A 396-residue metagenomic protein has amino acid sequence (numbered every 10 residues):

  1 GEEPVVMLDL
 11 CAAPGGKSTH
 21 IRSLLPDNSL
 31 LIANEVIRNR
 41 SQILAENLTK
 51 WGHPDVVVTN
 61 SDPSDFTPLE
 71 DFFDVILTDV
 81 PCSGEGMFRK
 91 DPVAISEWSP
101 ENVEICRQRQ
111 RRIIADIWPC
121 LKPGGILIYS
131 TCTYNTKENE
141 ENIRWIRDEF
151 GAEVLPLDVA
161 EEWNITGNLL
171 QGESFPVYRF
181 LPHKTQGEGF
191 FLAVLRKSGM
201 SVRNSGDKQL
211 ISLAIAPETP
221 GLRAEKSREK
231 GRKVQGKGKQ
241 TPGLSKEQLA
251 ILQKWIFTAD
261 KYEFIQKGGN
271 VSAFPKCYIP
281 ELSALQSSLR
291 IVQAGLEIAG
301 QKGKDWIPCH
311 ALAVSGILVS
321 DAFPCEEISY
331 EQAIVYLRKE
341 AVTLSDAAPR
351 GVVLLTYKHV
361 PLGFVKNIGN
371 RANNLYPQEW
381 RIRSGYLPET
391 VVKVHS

Functional and structural regions predicted by a protein language model:
E3-A13: Conserved class I S-adenosyl-L-methionine
P14-D27: Conserved SAM-binding loop of SAM-dependent methyltransferases across substrates and taxa, primarily the Class I
P26, L121-P123: Helix-to-beta-strand junctions that scaffold the AdoMet/dcAdoMet cofactor pocket in Class I SAM-dependent enzymes
N28-N34: Short beta-strand element of Class I
N34-D71, T78: S-adenosyl-L-methionine
N39, D74-D116, C132-N139, N164: Mobile active-site "lid"/loop adjacent to the S-adenosyl-L-methionine
G125-T131: Conserved beta-strand signature within the Rossmann-like core of class I S-adenosyl-L-methionine
S198-S396: Polybasic, low-complexity RNA-engagement segments
